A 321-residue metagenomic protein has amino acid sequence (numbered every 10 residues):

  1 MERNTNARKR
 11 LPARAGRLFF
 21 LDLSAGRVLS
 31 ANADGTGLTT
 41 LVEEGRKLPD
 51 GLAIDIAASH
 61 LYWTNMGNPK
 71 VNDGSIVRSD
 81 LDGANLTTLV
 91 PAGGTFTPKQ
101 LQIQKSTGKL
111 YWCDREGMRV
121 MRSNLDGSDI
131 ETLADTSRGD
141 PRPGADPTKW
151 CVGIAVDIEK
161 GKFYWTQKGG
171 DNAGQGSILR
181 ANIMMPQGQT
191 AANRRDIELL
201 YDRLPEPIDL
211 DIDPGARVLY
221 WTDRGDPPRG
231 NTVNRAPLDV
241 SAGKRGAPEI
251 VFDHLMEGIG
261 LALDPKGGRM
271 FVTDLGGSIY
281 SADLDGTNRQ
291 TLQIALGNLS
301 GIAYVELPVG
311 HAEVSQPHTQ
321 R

Functional and structural regions predicted by a protein language model:
M1-L41, I54: An edge-strand/N-cap motif at the start of beta-rich repeat modules
E2-A15, R46-S59, M66, A92-K109 (+6 more regions): Beta-rich, blade/repeat-based domains predominating in secreted/periplasmic proteins but also intracellular
L23, M66-G67, R115, L125 (+6 more regions): Short loop/turn segments immediately following the C-termini of beta-strands
A25-L29, K70-V77, M118-R122, N172-N182 (+2 more regions): Structural motif
D34, G45, D82, G94 (+8 more regions): Conserved loop/turn at the beginning of each blade in beta-propeller domains
G37-E43, N85-P91, D129-G144, R195-Y201 (+2 more regions): A short beta-strand motif characteristic of beta-propeller blades
N124-L125, A181-T190, A236-G243: Short loop/turn segments immediately following beta-strands, especially the blade-tip and inter-blade linker loops
L275-R321: Blade-level signature of beta-propeller repeat domains, shared across WD40, Kelch, NHL, RCC1 and BNR/Asp-box propellers
